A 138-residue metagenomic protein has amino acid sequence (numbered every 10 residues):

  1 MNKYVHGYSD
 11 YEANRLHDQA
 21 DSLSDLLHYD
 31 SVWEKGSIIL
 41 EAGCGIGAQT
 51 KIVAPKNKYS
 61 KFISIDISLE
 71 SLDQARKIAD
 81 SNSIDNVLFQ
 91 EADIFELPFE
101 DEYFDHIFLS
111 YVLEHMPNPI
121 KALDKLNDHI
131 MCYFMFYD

Functional and structural regions predicted by a protein language model:
N2-D21: Class I SAM-dependent methyltransferase Rossmann-like catalytic core, especially the SAM/SAH-binding loop
D18-S37, I52: Conserved alpha-helix/loop element of class I SAM-dependent methyltransferases that forms part of the SAM/SAH-binding
W33, N57, M116, I130-M131: A generic alpha-to-beta junction signature in SAM-dependent methyltransferases
I38, K61, Y133-M135: Short glycine-centered segments of the SAM/dcSAM-binding site in methyltransferase folds
L40, I46-E96, K121: Class I SAM-dependent methyltransferase SAM/SAH-binding core
F95-H106: A short acidic, Gly/Pro-enriched loop at the edge of an enzyme's catalytic core that lines a small-molecule cofactor
D105-P119: A short SAM/SAH-binding and catalytic strip from SAM-dependent methyltransferases
I120-M135: A short glycine-rich, Lys/Arg-flanked "PGG" loop and its adjoining helix->strand segment in the class I
